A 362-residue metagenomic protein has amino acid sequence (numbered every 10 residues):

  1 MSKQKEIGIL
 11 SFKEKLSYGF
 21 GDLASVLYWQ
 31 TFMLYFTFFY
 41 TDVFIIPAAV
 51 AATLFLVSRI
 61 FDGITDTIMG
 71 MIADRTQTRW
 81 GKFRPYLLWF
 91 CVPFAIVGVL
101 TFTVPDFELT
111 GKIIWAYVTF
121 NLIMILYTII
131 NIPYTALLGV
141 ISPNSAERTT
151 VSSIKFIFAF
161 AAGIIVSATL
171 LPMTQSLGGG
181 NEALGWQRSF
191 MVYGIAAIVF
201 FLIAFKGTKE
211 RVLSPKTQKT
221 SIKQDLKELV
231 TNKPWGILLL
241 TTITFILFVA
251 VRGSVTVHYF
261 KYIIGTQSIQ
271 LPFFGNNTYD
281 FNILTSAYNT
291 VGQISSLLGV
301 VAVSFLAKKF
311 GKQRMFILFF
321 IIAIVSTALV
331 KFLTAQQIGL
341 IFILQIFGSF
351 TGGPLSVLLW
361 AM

Functional and structural regions predicted by a protein language model:
S2-M362: Membrane-embedded alpha-helical bundles of multi-pass transporters/translocases, especially carrier/permease families
